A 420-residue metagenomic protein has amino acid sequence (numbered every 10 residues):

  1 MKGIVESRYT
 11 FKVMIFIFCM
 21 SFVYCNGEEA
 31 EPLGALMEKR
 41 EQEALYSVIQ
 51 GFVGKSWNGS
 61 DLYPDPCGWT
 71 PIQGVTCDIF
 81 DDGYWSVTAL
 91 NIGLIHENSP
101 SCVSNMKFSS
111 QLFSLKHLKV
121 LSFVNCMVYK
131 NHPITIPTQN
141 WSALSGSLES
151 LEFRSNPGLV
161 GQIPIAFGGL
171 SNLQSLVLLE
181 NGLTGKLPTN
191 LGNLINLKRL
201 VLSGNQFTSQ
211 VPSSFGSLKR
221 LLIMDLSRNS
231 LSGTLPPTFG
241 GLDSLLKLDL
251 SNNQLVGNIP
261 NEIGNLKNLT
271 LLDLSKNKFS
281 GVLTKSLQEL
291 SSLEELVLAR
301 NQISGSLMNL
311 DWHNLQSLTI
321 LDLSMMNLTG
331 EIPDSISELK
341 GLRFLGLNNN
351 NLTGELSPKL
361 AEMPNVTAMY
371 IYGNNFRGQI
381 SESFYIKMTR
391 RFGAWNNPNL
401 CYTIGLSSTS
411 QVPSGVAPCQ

Functional and structural regions predicted by a protein language model:
K2-I4, Y9-I79, T88-I95, N125: Surface-exposed cap/linker segments adjacent to membranes
L45, L246, L266-T270, Q288-E295 (+3 more regions): Membrane-proximal ectodomain caps of single-pass cell-surface receptors
F52-M106, K130-I136, N140, G305-W312 (+4 more regions): LRR flanking "cap" motifs
I79-G192, R199: Leucine-rich repeat
W85, F113-K116, A143-G146, P157 (+10 more regions): Inter-repeat linker/turn residues at the boundaries of leucine-rich repeats
A89, V120-S122, S147-E152, N172-S175 (+9 more regions): Conserved LRR concave beta-strand detector
F108-F113, H132-S142, V160-I165, T184-T189 (+9 more regions): The feature encodes a structural signal of leucine-rich repeats
C126, N156-P157, N181, L202-N205 (+8 more regions): Consensus "Asn ladder" position of solenoid repeat domains
